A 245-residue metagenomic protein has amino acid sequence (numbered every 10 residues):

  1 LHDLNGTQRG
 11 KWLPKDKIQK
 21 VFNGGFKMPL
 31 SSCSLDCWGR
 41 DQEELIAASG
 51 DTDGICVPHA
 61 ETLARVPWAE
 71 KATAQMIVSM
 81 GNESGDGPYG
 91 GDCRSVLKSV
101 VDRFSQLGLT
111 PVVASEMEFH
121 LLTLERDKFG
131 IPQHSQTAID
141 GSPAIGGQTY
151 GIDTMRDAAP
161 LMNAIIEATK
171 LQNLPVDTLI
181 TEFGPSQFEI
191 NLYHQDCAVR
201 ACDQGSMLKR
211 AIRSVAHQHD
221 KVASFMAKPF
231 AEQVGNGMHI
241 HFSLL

Functional and structural regions predicted by a protein language model:
L1-T178, R200, Q204: ATP/Mg2+-dependent ligation/transfer catalytic cores
H2, L122, L179, N191-Y193 (+2 more regions): Generic beta-strand/beta-sheet core signal
L4, G184, A231: Positions that flank functional sites
M76-N82, F188-Q195, F242: Short, hydrophobic beta-strand segments
V112, L171, P185, Q218-D220 (+1 more regions): Coil-to-beta-strand transition motifs
M117, E182-I190: Short, conserved phosphate-binding/catalytic loop or strand-edge motifs used in phosphoryl-/nucleotidyl-transfer
E118, T154, H194-C197, A227-A231: Conserved short loop/turn motifs at secondary-structure junctions
R200, G205-L245: Glycine-rich anion/phosphate-binding loop at the beta-strand->alpha-helix junction
